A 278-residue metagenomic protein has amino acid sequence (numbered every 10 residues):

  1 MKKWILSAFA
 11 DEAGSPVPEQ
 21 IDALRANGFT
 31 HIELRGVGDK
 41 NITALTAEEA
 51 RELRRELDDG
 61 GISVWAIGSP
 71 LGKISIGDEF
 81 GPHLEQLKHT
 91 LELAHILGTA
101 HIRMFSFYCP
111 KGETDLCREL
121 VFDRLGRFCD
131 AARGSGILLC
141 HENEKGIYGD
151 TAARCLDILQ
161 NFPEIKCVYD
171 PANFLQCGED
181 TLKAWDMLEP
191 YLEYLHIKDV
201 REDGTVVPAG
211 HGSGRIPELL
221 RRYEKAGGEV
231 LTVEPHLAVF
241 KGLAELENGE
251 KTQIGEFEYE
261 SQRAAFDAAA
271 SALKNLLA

Functional and structural regions predicted by a protein language model:
M1-S7, G14-G28, D58, A152-K166 (+1 more regions): Histidine-acidic metal/acid-base catalytic patches
W4-A10, I32-L34, V64-S69, I102-M104 (+4 more regions): Hydrophobic faces of well-ordered beta-strands that scaffold small-molecule active sites in alpha/beta enzyme cores
I5-P18, R25, T43-R51, P82-L87: N-terminal-biased segments
E12-G14, G36-G38, P70-K73, S106-P110 (+5 more regions): Active-site-proximal loop/turn and secondary-structure-junction residues that shape catalytic pockets, frequently
P18-E19, E56-D59, I76-C167, Q176-G178 (+1 more regions): Active-site acidic/histidine proton-transfer and metal-coordination neighborhood in alpha/beta enzyme cores
E33-D58, S106-E113: Glycine-rich, proline-tolerant flexible connector loops at the mouths of alpha/beta enzymes
G38-N41, K73-G77, Y108-T114, Q176-G178 (+2 more regions): A short acidic, helix-capping loop that chelates divalent metal ions and anchors anionic groups
E48-G60, D123-A132, A184, E218-R222: Catalytic-core regions built around general acid/base machinery
